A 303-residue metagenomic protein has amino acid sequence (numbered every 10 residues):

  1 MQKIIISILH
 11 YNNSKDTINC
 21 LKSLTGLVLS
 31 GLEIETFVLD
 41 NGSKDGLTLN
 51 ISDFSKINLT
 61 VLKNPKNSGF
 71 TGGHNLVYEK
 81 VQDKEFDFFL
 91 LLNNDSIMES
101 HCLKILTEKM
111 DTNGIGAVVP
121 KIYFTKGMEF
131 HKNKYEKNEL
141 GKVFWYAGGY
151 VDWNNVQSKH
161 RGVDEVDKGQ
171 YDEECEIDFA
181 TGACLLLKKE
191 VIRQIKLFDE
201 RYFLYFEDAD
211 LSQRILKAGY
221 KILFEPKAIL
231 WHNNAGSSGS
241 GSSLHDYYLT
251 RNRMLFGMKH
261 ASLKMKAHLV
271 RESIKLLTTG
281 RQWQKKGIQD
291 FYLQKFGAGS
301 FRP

Functional and structural regions predicted by a protein language model:
K22-E33: Short, acidic, metal-binding catalytic loop of nucleotide-sugar glycosyltransferases
S23, L39-L49, K66: A conserved acidic beta->alpha catalytic loop
K63-Q82: Glycine-rich, basic loop-to-helix element that forms the pyrophosphate-binding segment of sugar-nucleotide handling
E85-I97: Short beta-strand-to-loop acidic/aromatic patch adjacent to the donor-nucleotide binding site
I97-V143, Y150-N154: Conserved donor NDP-sugar-binding/catalytic core segment of glycosyltransferases
N154-H160, V166-L187, A209: A recurrent flexible, glycine/aromatic-enriched loop bordering the glycosyltransferase active site that acts as
D178-I229: A short, conserved alpha-helix in the catalytic core of glycosyltransferases
L244-M254, M258-P303: Non-catalytic, C-terminal membrane-associated alpha-helical segments of glycosyltransferases
